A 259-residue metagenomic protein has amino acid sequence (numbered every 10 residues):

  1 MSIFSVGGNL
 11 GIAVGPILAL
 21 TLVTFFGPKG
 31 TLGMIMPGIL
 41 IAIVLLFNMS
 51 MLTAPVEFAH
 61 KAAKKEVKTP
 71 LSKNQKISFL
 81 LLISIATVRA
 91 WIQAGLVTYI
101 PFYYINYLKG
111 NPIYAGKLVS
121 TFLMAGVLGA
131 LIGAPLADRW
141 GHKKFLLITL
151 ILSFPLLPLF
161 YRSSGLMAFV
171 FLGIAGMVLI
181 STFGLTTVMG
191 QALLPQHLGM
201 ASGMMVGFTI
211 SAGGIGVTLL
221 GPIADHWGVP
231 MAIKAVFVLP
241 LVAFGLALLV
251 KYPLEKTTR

Functional and structural regions predicted by a protein language model:
I3-M51: Helix-loop-helix hairpin linking two adjacent transmembrane segments in secondary transporters
V23, G129-G141, A224-D225: Helix-to-loop junctions at the C-terminal end of transmembrane segments in multipass secondary transporters
M36-A62, L246-K251: C-terminal membrane-cytosol helix-exit motif in multi-pass small-molecule transporters
T53-L82: Juxtamembrane intracellular "pre-TM" segments in multi-pass secondary transporters
I77-V127: Extracytoplasmic gate region of multi-pass secondary transporters
K144-P158: Structural signature of the two symmetry-related core transmembrane helices
S181-L194: Intracellular juxtamembrane helix-capping segments at the cytosolic ends of symmetry-related transmembrane helices
P195-W227: A late C-terminal transmembrane helix in Major Facilitator Superfamily
